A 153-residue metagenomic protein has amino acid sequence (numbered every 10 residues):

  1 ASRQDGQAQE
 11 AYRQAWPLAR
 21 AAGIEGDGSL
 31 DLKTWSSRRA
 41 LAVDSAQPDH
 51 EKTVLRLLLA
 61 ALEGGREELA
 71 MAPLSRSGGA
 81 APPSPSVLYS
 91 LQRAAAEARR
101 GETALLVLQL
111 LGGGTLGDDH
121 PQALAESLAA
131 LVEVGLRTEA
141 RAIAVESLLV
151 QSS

Functional and structural regions predicted by a protein language model:
A1-S153: Alpha-helical solenoid repeat scaffolds
